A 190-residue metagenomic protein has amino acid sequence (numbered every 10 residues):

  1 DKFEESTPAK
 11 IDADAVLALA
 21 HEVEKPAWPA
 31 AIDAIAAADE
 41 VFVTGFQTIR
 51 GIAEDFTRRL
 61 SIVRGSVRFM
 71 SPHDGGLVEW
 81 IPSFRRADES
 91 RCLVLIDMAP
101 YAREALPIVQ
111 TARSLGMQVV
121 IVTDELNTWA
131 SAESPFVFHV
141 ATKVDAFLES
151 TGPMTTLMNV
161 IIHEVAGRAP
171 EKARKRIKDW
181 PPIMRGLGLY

Functional and structural regions predicted by a protein language model:
D1-A27: HTH-adjacent hinge/linker in prokaryotic transcriptional regulators
E24-A27, I49, A173: Residue-level recognition of alpha-helical structural elements
P26-D39, R85-A87: Glycine-rich phosphate/diphosphate-binding loops that line cofactor/substrate pockets in enzymes
A30-D33, G51, D55, D179: Amphipathic alpha-helical interaction segments
D39-T156, V160-A169: Glycine-rich phosphate-binding loops that contact phosphosugars or nucleotide phosphates
E171-Y190: A short, charged, Gly/Pro-tolerant segment at domain boundaries
